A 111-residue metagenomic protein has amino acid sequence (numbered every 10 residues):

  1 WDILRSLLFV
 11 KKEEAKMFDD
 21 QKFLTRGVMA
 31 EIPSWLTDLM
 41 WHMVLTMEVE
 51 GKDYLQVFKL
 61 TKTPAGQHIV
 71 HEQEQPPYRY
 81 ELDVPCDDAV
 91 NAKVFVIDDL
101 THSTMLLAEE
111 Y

Functional and structural regions predicted by a protein language model:
D2-L4, L8-V84: N-terminal "domain-start" segment
Q75-Y111: Short, compact, well-ordered microdomains
